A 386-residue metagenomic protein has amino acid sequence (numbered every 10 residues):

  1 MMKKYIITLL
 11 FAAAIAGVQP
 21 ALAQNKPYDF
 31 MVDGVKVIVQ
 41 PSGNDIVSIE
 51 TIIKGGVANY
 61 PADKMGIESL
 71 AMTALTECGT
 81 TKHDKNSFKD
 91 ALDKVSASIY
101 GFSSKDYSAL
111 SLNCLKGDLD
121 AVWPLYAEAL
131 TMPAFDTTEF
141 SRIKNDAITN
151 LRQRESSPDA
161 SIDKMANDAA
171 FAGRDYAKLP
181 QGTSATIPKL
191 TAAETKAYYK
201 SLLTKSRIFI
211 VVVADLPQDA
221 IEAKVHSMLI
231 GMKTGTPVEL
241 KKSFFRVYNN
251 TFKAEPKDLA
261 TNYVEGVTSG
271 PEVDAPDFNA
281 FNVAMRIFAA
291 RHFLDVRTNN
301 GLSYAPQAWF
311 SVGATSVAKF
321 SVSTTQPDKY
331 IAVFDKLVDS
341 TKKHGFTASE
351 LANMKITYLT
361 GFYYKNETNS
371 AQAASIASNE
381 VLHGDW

Functional and structural regions predicted by a protein language model:
T8-G17: Bacterial N-terminal signal peptides
G17-A23: Sec/Tat signal peptide C-region and signal peptidase I cleavage site
E50-N113, L179, R286-L302: M16/MPP (pitrilysin/insulinase) zinc-metallopeptidase core fold and M16-derived inactive scaffolds
V57, E265-V267, M285-S323: A structural supersecondary motif
E77-C78, K82, N113-K144, F310-K365: M16/insulysin-pitrilysin zinc metalloprotease superfamily fold
I148-K164, Y248-T261, T298-L302, H344-W386: Short acidic/His-enriched helical or mixed secondary-structure segments at domain edges of catalytic enzymes and some
E155-T204, V225, A305, K365-W386: Scaffold signal of the M16-like zinc-metallopeptidase fold and its non-catalytic homologs
A172, A177, K205-E272: An aromatic/glycine/proline-enriched structural segment found at the starts of mature extracellular/organellar domains
